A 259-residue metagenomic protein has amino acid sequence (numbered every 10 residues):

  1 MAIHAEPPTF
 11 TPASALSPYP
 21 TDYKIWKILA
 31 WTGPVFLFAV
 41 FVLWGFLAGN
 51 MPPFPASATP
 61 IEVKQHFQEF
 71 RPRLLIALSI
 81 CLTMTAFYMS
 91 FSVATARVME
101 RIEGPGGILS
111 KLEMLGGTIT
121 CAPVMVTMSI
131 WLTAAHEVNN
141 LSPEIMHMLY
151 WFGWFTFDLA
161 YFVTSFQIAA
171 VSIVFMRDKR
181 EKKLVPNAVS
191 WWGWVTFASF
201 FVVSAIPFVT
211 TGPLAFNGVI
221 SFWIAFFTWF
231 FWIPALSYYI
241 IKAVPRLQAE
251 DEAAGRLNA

Functional and structural regions predicted by a protein language model:
A2-A259: Hydrophobic, aromatic-enriched alpha-helical segments typical of multi-pass transmembrane helices
